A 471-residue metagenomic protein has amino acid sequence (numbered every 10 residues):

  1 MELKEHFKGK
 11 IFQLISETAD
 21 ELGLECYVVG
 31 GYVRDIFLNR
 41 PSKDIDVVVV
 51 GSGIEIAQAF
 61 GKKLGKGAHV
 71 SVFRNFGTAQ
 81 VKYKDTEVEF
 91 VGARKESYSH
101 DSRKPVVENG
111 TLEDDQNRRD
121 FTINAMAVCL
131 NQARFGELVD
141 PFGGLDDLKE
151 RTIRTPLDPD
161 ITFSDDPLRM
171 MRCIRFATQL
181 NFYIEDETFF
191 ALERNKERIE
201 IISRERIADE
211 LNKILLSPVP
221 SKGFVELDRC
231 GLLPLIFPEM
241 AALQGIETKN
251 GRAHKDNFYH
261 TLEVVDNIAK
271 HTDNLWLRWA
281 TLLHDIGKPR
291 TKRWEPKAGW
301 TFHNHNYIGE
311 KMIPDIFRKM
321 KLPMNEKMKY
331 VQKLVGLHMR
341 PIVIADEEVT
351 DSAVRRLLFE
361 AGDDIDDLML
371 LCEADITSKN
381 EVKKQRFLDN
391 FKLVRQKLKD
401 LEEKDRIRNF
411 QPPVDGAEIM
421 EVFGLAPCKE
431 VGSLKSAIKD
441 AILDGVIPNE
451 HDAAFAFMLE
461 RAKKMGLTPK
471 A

Functional and structural regions predicted by a protein language model:
M1-A471: Catalytic cores of the polymerase beta-like nucleotidyltransferase superfamily and closely associated nucleotide
